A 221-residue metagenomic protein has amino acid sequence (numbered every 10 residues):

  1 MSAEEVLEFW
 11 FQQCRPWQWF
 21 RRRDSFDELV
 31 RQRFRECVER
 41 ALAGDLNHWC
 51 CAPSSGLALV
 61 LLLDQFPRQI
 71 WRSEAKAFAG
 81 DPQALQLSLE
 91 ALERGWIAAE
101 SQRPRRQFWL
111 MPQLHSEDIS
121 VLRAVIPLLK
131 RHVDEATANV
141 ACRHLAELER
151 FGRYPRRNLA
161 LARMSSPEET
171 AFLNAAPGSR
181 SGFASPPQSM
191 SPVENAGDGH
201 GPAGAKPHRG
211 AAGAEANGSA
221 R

Functional and structural regions predicted by a protein language model:
M1-S73, F78-V193, N217, R221: Intrinsically disordered, low-complexity activation-like regions
G197-R221: Long, low-complexity, intrinsically disordered segments
